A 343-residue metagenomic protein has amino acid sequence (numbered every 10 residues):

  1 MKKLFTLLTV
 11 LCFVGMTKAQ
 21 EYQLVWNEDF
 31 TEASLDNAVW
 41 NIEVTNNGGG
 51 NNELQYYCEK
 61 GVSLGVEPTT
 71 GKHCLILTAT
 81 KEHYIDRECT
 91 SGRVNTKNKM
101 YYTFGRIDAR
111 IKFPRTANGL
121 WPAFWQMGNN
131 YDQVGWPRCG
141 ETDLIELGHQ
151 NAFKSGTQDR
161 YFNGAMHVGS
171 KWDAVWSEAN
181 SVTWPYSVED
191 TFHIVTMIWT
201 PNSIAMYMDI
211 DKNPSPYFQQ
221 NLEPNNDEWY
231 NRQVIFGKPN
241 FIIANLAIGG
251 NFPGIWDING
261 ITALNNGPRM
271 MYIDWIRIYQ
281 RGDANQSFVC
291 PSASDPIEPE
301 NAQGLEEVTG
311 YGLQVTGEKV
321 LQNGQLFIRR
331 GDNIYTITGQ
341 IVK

Functional and structural regions predicted by a protein language model:
L4-V14: Sec-dependent N-terminal signal peptides
F5-T6, F30-T31, L144, H149 (+5 more regions): Intrinsically disordered, low-complexity segments enriched in glycine/proline and serine/threonine
F13-M16, T116: Hydrophobic alpha-helical elements and their junctions with loops/disorder across both membrane and soluble proteins
A19-Q20, Q340: Boundary of Sec targeting at the N-terminus
Q20-N301: GH16 jelly-roll
N301-K343: C-terminal outer-membrane/trafficking sorting elements
